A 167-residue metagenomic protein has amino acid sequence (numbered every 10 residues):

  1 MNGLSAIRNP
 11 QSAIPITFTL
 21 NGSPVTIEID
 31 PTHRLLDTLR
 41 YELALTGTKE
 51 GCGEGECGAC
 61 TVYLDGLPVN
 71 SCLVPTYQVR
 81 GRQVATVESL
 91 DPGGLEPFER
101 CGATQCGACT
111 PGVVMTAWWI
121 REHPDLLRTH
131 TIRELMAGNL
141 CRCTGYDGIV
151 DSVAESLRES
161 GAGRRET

Functional and structural regions predicted by a protein language model:
N2-T167: Signature of N-terminal electron-transfer/Fe-S-associated modules in redox systems
